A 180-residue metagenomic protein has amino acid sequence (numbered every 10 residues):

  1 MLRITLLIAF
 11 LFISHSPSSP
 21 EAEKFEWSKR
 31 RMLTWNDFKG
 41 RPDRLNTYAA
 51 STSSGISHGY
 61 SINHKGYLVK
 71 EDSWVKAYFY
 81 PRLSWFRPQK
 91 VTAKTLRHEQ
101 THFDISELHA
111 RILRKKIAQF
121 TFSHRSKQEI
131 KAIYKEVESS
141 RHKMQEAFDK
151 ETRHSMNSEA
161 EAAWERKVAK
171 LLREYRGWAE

Functional and structural regions predicted by a protein language model:
I4, R97, T101, E129: Conserved aromatic-histidine-acidic binding/catalytic patches
I4-E23: Bacterial Sec-dependent signal peptides at the C-terminal "C-region" and cleavage site
S19-K70, F79, F122-E180: Metalloprotease/metallohydrolase-associated module, dominated by Zn2+-dependent proteases
S73-V75: Hydrophobic residues positioned within well-ordered beta-strands of beta-sheet architectures
Y78-R114: Mid-length scaffold segments of soluble, non-membrane domains
T101, I105-A118, F122, H142 (+1 more regions): Sec-exported extracytoplasmic/periplasmic mature domains
